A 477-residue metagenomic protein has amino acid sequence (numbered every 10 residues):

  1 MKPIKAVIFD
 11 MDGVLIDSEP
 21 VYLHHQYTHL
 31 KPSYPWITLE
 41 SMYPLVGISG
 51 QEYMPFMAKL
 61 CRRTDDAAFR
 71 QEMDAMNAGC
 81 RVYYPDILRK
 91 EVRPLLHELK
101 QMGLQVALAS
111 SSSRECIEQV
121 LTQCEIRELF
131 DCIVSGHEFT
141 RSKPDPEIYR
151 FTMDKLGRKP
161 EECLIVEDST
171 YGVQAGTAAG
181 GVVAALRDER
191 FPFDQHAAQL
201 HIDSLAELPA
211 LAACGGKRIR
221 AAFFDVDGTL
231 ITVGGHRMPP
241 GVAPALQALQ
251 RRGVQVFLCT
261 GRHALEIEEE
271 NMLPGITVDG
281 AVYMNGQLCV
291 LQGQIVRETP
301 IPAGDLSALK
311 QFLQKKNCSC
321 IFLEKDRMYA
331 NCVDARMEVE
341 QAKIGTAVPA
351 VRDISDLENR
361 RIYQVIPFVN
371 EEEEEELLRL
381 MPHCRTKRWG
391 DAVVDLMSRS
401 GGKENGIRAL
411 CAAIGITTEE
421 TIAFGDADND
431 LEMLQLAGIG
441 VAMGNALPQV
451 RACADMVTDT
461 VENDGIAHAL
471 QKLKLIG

Functional and structural regions predicted by a protein language model:
M1-Y43, R218-A222, V226-P274: Active-site neighborhood of HAD-like aspartate-dependent phosphohydrolases
K31-Y34, Y53-R62, P85, R93-A107 (+4 more regions): Substrate-recognition/cap helix-loop segment adjacent to the acidic, metal-dependent catalytic center of Asp-based
F56-P94, M102-L104, I219-R237, C289 (+2 more regions): Metal-dependent phosphoesterase signature
A68-E72, P240-R336: Active-site phosphate-binding/coordination module
R81-L108, R114-E118, G235-V254, E298-D305 (+3 more regions): Short, acidic loop-to-helix structural element flanking the phosphoryl-transfer center in phosphate-processing enzymes
P85, A107, S113-L164, T170-Q174 (+8 more regions): Substrate-recognition "cap/lid" segment bordering the active-site pocket of phosphatases
R158, F312-M433, N445: Conserved acidic, metal-coordinating active-site core of Asp-based, Mg2+-dependent phosphoryl-transfer enzymes
H196-A221, P239, L396-G477: Mg2+-dependent phosphoryl-transfer enzymes with acidic/Ser/Thr/Gly-rich catalytic loops
